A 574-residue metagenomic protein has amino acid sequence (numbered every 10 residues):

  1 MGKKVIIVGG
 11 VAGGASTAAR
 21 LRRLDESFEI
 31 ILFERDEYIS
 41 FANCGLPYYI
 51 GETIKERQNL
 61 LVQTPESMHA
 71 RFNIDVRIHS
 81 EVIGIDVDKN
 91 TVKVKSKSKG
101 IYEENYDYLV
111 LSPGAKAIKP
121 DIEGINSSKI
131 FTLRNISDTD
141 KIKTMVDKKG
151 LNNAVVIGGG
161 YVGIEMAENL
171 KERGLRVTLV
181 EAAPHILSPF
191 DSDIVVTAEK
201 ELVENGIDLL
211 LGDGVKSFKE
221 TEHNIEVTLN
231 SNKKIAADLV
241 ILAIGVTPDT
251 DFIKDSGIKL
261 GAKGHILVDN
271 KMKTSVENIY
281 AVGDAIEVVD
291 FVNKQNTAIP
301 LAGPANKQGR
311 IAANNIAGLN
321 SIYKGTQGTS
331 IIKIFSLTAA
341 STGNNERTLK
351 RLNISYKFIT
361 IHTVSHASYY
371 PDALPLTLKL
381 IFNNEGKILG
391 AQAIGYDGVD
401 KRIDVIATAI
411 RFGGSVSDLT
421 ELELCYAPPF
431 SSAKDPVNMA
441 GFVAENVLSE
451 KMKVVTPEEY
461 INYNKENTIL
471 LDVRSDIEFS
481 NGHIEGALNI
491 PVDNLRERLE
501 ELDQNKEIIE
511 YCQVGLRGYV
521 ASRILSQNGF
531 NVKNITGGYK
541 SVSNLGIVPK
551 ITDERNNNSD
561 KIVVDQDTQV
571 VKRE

Functional and structural regions predicted by a protein language model:
M1-V11, L151-G160: Beta1/beta-strand and adjacent pyrophosphate-binding region of the FAD-binding site in flavoprotein oxidoreductases
G2-D75, H79, A167-F190, T329 (+3 more regions): Beta1-alpha1 glycine-rich phosphate/pyrophosphate-binding loop at the start of Rossmann-like nucleotide-binding domains
G2-K4, G9-G10, A285-D397, P428 (+3 more regions): Mid-to-C-terminal Rossmann-like scaffold of FAD/NAD(P)H-dependent oxidoreductases
S27-E29, R77-K99, E103-E104, E172-V268 (+1 more regions): A Rossmann-like FAD-binding core segment of flavoenzymes
L61, N153, Y161-F218, L301-A305 (+2 more regions): Rossmann-like dinucleotide-binding cores of NAD(P)H-dependent redox enzymes
L111-R173, D208-L209, A262, V268-N270 (+3 more regions): Glycine-rich dinucleotide-binding loop and its adjacent helix/turn
N126-G150, E226-T228, K234-I311, V405 (+1 more regions): FAD-site-proximal beta/loop scaffold in flavoenzymes
S417-P428, S432-I469, D476-I509, Q513-E574: Rhodanese-like catalytic fold shared by cysteine-dependent sulfurtransferases and DSP/PTP-type phosphatases
